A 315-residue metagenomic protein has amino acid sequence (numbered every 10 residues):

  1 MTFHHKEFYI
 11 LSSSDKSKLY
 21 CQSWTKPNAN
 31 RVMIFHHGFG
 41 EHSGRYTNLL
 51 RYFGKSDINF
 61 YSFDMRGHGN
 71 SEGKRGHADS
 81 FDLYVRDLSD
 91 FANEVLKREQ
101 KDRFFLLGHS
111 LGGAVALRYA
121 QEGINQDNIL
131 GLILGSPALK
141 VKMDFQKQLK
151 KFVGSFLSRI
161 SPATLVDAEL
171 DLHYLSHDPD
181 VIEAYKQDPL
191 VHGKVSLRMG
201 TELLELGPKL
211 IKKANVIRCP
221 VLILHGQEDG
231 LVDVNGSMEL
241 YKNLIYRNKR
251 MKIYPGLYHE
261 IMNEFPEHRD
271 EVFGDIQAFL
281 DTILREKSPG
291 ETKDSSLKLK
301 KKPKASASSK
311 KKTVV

Functional and structural regions predicted by a protein language model:
M1-N28: N-terminal cap/lid segment of alpha/beta-hydrolase-fold proteins
N30, H37-E41, Q227: Active-site glycine-rich loops that stabilize anionic/oxyanionic intermediates across multiple enzyme folds
G40-H42, G69-R103, D270-V272: Catalytic nucleophile-loop/oxyanion-hole region of alpha/beta-hydrolase and closely related hydrolase-like folds
L50-K74: Conserved alpha/beta-hydrolase
L111-S196: Alpha/beta-hydrolase-fold enzymes
I217, I223-H225, D229: Short beta-strand/loop motif that positions the catalytic acidic residue of the alpha/beta-hydrolase fold
C219, D233-K242: Short alpha-helix in the alpha/beta-hydrolase fold that links the catalytic acid
R250, P255-V315: Catalytic active-site module of serine/aspartate enzymes centered on a nucleophile-bearing elbow/loop
